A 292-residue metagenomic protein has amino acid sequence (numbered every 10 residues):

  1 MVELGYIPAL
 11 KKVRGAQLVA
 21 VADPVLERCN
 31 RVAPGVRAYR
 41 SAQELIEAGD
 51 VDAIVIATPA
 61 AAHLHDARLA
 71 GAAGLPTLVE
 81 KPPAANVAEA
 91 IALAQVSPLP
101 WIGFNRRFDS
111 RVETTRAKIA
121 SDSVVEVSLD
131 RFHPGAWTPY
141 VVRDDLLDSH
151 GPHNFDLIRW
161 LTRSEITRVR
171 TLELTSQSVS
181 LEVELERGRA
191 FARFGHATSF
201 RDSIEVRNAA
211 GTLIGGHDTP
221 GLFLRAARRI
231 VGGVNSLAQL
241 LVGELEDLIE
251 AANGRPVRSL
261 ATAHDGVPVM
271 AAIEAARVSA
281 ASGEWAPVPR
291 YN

Functional and structural regions predicted by a protein language model:
M1-A33: N-terminal Rossmann-like dinucleotide-binding module
Y6, V36-L93: Beta-loop-alpha module in the N-terminal Rossmann-like domain of NAD(P)-dependent dehydrogenases, especially those
A20, D52-A53, E126: Short, Asp-centered acidic motifs that coordinate Mg2+ and/or phosphate in catalytic or ligand-binding sites
A53-I56, E250-N292: C-terminal helix-rich "cap/oligomerization" subdomain common to oxidoreductases
A61, P83-A136: A contiguous active-site-proximal alpha/beta segment in oxidoreductase catalytic domains
V79-E80, I102, G215: Hydrophobic residues in well-ordered beta-strands that form the structural core
S149-G221, G243-R255, N292: Contiguous beta-strand/loop segments that form the cofactor/metal-binding neighborhood of enzyme cores
G215, V234-E246, A261: Active-site loop of classical SDR/Rossmann-like NAD(P)-dependent oxidoreductases, centered on the catalytic Tyr-X3-Lys
